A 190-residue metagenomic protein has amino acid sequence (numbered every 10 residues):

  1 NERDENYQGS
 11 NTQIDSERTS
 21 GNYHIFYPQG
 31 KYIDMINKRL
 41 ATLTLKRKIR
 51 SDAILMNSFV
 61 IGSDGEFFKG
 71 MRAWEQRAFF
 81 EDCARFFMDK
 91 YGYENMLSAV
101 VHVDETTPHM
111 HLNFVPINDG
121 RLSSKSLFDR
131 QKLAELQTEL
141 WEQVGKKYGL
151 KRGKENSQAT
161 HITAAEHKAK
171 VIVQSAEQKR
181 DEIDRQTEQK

Functional and structural regions predicted by a protein language model:
N1-K190: N-terminal nicking endonuclease/strand-transfer module with a His-rich metal-binding environment and a catalytic Tyr
